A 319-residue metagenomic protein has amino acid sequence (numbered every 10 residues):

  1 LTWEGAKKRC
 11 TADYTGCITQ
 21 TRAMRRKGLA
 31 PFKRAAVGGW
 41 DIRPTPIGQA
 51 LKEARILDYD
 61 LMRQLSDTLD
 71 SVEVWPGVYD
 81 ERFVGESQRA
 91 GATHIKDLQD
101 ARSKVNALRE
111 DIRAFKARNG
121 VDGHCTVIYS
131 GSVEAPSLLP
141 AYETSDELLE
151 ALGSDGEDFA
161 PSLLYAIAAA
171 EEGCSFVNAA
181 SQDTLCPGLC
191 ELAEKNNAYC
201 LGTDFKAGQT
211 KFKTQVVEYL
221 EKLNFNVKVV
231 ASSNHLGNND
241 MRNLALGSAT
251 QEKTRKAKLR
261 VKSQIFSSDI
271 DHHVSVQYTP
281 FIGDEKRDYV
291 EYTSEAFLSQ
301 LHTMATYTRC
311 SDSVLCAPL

Functional and structural regions predicted by a protein language model:
L1-A180, T184-K195, Q209-K211, Q215-V216 (+1 more regions): Metallocofactor- and cofactor-centric catalytic cores in central/energy metabolism, strongly enriched
A30, K52-D58, L244-L319: C-terminal catalytic/substrate-binding lobe primarily of soluble NAD(P)-dependent oxidoreductases
W40-P44, A207-Q209, S232-N239, E285 (+2 more regions): Glycine-rich beta-alpha junction loops
H94, H124, H235, H272-H273 (+1 more regions): Histidine (H) residue identity feature
F115, N196, Y219-N226, E295: Change "in soluble alpha/beta enzymes" to "in soluble alpha/beta proteins
C125-V127, C174-S175, A198-Y199, V227-V229 (+2 more regions): Structural motif
L201-H273: Conserved anion/nucleotide-ligand pocket segment
